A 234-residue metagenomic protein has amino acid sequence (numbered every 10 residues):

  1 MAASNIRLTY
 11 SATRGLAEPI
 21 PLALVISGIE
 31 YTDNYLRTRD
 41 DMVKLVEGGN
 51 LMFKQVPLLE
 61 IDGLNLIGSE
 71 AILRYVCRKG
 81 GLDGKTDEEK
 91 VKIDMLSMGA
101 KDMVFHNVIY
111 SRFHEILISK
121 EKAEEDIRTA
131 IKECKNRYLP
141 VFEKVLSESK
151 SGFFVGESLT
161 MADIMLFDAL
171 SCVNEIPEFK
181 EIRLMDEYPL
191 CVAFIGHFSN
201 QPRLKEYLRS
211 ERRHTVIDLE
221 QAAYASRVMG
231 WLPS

Functional and structural regions predicted by a protein language model:
M1-T129, E133, R137, E148 (+2 more regions): GST-like domain detector, emphasizing the conserved glutathione-binding G-site in the N-terminal thioredoxin-like
I20, C134, Y138-V141, A169 (+1 more regions): Alpha-helical packing segments of well-folded alpha/beta enzyme cores
V25, L73, C77, D94 (+4 more regions): Amphipathic alpha-helical interaction motifs in eukaryotic regulatory proteins
L82, K144-E157, F179, P202-L208: Surface-exposed helix-capping loop/turn segments at secondary-structure junctions
I93, F154-K180, M185-E187, C191-V192 (+1 more regions): GST superfamily/GST-like fold recognition
L96-G99, Y110, F167, S210-H214: Short acidic/histidine-centered micro-motifs embedded in hydrophobic/aromatic stretches that mark compact functional
D102, K144, C172: Glycine-rich, acidic and aromatic/proline-enriched surface loops and short helix-turn segments that act as binding
C191-S234: Long hydrophobic alpha-helical segments typical of transmembrane helices together with their membrane-interfacial
